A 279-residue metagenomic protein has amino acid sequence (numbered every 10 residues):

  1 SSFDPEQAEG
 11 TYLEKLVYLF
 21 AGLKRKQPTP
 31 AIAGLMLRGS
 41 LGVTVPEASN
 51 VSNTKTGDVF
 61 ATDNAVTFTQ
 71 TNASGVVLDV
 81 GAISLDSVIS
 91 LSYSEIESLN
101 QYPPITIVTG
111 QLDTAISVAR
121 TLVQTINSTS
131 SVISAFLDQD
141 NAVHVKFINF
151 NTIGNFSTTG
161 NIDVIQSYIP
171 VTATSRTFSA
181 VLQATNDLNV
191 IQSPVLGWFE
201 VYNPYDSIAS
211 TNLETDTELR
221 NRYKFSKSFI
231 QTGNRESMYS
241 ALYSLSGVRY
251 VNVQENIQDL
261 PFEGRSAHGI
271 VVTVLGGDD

Functional and structural regions predicted by a protein language model:
S1-D279: Short beta-strand/helix segments in adaptor/scaffold domains that form protein-protein interfaces within large
